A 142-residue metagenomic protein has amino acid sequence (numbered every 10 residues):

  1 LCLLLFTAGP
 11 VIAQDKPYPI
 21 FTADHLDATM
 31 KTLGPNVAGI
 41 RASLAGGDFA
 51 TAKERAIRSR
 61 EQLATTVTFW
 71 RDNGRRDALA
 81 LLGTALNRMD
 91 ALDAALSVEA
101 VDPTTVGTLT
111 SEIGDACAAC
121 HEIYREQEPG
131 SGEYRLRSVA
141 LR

Functional and structural regions predicted by a protein language model:
L1-A8: Bacterial N-terminal signal peptides
G9-A13: Sec/Tat signal peptide C-region and signal peptidase I cleavage site
Q14-R142: Sequence context surrounding c-type heme c attachment/ligation sites in exported
